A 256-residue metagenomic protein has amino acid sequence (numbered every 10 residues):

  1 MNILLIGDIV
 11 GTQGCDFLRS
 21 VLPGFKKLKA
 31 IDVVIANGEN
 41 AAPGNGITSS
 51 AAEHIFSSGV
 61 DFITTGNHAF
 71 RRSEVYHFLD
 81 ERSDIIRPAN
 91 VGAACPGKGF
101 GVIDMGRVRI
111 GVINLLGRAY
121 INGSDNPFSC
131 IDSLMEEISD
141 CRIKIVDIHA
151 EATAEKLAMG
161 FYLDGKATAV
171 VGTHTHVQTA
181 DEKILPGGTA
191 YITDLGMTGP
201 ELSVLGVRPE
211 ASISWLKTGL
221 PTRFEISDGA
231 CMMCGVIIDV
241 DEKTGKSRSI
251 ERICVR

Functional and structural regions predicted by a protein language model:
M1-R256: Acidic, metal/ion-coordinating pockets
